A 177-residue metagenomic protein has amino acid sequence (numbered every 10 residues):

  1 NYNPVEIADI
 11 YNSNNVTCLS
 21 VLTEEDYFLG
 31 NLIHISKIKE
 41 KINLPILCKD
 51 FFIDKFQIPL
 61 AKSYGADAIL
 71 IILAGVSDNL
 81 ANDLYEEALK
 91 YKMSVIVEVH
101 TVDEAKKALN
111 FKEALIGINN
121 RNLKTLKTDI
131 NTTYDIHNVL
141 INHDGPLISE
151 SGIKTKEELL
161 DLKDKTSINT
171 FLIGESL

Functional and structural regions predicted by a protein language model:
N1-L22: Active-site cofactor/substrate anionic-group-binding motifs, chiefly glycine- and Lys/Arg-rich phosphate-binding loops
Y11, A61, I116: Conserved hydrophobic/aromatic pocket- or pore-lining residues that grip, position, or stack substrates in active sites
N15-T17, I42-P45, A66-D67, Y91-M93 (+3 more regions): Short, well-ordered coil/turn segments that N-cap beta-strands
L19-V21, I46-K49, I69-I71, V95-V97 (+3 more regions): Hydrophobic faces of well-ordered beta-strands that scaffold small-molecule active sites in alpha/beta enzyme cores
V21-T23, S63-L80, G117-L126, T166-L177: Glycine-rich phosphate-binding active-site loops on the catalytic face of alpha/beta enzymes
T23-I42, D50-P59, I71-A88, V102-N110 (+2 more regions): Active-site-adjacent beta->alpha loops and helix N-cap segments on the catalytic face of soluble alpha/beta enzymes
I53-G65, T101-K112, H143-I173: Catalytic cores of alpha/beta
K90-T101: Active-site glycine- and acidic-residue-rich loops that bind and position anionic ligands or nucleotide-like cofactors
